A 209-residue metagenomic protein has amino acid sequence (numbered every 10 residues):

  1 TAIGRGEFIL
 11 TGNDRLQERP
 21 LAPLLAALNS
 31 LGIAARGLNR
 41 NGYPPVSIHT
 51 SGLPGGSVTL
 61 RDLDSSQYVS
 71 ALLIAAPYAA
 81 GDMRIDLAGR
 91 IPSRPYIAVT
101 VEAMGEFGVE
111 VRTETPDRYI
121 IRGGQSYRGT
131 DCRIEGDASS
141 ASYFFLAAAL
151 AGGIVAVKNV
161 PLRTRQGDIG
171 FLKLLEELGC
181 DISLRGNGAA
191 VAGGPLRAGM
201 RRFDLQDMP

Functional and structural regions predicted by a protein language model:
T1-P209: Structural preference for solvent-exposed beta-strand-turn elements and adjacent flexible terminal/loop segments within
